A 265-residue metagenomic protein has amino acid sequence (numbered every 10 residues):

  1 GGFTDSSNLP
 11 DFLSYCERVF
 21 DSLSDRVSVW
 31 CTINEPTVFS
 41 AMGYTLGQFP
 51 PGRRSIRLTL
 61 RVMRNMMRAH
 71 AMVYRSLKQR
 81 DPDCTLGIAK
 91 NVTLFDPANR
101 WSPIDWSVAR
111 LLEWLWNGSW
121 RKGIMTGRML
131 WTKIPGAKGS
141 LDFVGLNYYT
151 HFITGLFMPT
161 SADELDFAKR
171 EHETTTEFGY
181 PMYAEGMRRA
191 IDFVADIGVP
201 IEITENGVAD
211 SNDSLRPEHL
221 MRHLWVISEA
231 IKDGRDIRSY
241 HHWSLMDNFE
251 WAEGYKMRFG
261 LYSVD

Functional and structural regions predicted by a protein language model:
G1-R216, L220-D265: Active-site region of glycoside hydrolase catalytic domains
